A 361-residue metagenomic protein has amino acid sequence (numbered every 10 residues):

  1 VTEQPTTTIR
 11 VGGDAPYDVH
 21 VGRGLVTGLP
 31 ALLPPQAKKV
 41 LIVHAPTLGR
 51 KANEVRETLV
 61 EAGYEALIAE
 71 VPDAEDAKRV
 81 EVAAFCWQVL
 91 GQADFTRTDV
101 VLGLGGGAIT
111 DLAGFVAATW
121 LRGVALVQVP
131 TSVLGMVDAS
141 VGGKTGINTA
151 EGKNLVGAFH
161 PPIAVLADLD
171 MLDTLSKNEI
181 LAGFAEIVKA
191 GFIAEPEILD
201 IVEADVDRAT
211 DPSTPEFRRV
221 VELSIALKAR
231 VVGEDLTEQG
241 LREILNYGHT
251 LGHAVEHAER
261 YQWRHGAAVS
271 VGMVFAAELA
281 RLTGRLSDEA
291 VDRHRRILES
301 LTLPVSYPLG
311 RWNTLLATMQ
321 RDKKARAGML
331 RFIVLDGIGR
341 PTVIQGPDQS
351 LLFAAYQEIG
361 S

Functional and structural regions predicted by a protein language model:
T2-V100: ATP/NTP phosphate-donor binding region
E3-P5, L41, A185-V188, R285-S361: C-terminal charged capping/lid subdomain of soluble metabolic enzymes
G12, D94-T96, T119-L121, N148-T149 (+6 more regions): Solvent-exposed alpha-helices and their adjacent loops that cap or buttress functional pockets in soluble metabolic
Q92-F95, P161-A164, D170-K177, A185-E197 (+10 more regions): Generic secondary-structure signature for well-ordered alpha-helical cores
A108-F115, M136-V137, A254: Short glycine/serine/threonine-rich phosphate/pyrophosphate-binding segments that cradle anionic phosphate groups
F115-R208: A glycine/threonine-rich phosphate-anchoring loop and its flanking beta-alpha core in nucleotide/phosphate-binding
D200-N313: Active-site segments that bind and position negatively charged phosphate/pyrophosphate groups
